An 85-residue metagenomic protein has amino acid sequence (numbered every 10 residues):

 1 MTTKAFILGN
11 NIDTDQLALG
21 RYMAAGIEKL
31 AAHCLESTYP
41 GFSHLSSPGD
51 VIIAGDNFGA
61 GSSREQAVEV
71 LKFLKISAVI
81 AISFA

Functional and structural regions predicted by a protein language model:
M1-A24: Polybasic, low-complexity association/targeting segments
M23-A85: Feature captures the catalytic cores and cofactor-binding loops of soluble hydro-lyases/lyases that act on carboxylate
